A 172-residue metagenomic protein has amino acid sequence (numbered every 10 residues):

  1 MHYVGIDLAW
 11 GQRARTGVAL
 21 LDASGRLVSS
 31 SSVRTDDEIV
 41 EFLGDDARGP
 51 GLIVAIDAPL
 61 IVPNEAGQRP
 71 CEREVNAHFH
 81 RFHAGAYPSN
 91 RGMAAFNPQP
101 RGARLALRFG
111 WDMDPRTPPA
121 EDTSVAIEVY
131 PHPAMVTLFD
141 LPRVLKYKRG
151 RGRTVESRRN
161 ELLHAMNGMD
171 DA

Functional and structural regions predicted by a protein language model:
M1-V4, L8-A172: RNase H-like (RuvC/DEDD) metal-dependent nuclease/polynucleotide-processing core
